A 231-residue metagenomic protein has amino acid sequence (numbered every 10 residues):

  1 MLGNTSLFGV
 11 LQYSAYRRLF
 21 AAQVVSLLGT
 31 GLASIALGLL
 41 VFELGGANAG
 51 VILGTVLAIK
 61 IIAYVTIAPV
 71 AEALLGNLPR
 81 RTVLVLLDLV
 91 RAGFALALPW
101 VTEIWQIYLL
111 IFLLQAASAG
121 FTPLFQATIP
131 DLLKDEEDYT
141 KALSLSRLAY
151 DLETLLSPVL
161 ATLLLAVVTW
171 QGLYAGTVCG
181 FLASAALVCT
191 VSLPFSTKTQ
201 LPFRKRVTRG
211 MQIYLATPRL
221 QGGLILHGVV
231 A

Functional and structural regions predicted by a protein language model:
M1-A231: Alpha-helical transmembrane-bundle signature of multi-pass membrane transport and export proteins
